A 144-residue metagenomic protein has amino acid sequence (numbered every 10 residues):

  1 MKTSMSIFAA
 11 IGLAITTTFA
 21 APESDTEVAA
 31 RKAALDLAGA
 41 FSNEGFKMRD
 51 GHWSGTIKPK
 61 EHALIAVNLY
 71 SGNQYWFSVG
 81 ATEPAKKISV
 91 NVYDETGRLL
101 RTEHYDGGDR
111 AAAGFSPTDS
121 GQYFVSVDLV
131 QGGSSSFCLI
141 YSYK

Functional and structural regions predicted by a protein language model:
M1-M5: Positively charged n-region of N-terminal signal peptides that target proteins for export
S6-T16: Bacterial N-terminal signal peptides
F8-A9, A33, M48, I65 (+1 more regions): Generic detector of short alpha-helix boundary/capping microenvironments and adjacent low-complexity segments
L13, L35, A40, K47 (+2 more regions): Generic detection of intrinsically disordered/low-complexity segments and helix-coil linkers/edges
A21-F46: Predominantly extracellular/luminal regions of secreted and cell-surface proteins, especially disulfide-bonded
P22-E23, G51-S136, S142-K144: Acidic, Ser/Thr/Pro-rich low-complexity intrinsically disordered segments
